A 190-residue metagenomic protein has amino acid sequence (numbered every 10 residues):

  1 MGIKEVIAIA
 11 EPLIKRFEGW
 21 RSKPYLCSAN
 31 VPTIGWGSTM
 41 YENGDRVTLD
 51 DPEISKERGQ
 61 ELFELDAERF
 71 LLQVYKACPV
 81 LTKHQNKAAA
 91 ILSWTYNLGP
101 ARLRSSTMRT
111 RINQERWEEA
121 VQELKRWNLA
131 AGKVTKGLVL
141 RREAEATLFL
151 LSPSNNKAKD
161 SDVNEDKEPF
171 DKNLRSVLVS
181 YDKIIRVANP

Functional and structural regions predicted by a protein language model:
M1-K23, A29-V31, S38-M40, Q60-L65 (+3 more regions): Long, amphipathic alpha-helical surface segments
E42-G44: Short acidic/His/Gly/Ser-rich catalytic and metal-binding motifs that mark active-site loops of diverse hydrolases
R46-V80, Q85-L103: Alpha-helical segment that forms one wall of the substrate-binding/catalytic cleft in peptidoglycan-active domains
